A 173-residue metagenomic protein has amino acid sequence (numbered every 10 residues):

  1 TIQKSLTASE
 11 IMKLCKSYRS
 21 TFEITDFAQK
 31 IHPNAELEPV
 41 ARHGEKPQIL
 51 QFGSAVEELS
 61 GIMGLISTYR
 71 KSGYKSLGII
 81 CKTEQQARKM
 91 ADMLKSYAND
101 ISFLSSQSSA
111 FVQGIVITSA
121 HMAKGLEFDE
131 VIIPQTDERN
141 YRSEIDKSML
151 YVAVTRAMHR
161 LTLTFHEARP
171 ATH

Functional and structural regions predicted by a protein language model:
T1-H173: Conserved helicase motor core of SF1/SF2 NTP-dependent helicases
